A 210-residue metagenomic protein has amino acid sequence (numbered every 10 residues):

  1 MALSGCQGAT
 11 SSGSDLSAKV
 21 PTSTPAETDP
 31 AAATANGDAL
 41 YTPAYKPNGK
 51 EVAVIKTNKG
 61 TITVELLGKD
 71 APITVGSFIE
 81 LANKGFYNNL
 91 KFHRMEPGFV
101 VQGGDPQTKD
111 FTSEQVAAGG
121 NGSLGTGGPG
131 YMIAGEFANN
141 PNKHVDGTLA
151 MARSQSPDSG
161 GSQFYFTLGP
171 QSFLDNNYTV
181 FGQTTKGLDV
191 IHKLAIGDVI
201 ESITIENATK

Functional and structural regions predicted by a protein language model:
A2-K210: Cyclophilin-like peptidyl-prolyl cis-trans isomerases
